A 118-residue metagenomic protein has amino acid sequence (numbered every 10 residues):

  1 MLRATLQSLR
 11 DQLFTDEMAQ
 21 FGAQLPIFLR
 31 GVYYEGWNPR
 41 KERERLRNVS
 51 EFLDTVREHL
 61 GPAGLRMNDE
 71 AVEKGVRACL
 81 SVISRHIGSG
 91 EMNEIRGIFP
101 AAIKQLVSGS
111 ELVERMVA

Functional and structural regions predicted by a protein language model:
M1-T5, L13-D16, Q20, Q24 (+5 more regions): Amphipathic alpha-helical hairpins
D11, Y33-I87: Short, solvent-exposed interaction modules
Q12-R45, I87-A118: Extended intrinsically disordered, low-complexity coil regions enriched in Ser, Thr, Gly, Ala and often Pro
